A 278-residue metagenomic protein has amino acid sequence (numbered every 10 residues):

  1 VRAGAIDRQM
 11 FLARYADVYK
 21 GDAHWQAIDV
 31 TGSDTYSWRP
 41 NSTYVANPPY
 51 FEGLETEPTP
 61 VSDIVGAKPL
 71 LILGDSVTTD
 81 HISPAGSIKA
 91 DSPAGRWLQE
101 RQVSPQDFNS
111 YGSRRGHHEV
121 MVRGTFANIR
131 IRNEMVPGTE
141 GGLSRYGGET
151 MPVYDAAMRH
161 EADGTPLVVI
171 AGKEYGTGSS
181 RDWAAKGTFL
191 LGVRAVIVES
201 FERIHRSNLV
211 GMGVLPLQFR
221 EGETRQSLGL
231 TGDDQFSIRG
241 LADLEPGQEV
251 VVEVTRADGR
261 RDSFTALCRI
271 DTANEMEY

Functional and structural regions predicted by a protein language model:
V1-Y278: Fe-S-dependent hydro-lyases/dehydratases of central metabolism
